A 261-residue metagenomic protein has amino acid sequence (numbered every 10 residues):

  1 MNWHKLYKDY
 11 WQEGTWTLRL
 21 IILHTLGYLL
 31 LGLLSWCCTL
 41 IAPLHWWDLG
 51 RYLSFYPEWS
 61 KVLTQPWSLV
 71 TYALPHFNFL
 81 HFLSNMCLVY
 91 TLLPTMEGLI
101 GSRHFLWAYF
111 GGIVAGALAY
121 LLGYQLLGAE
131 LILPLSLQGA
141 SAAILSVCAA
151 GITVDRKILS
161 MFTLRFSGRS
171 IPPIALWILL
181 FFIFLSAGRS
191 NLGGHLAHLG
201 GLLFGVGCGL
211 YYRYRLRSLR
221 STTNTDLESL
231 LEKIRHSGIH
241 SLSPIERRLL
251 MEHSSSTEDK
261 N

Functional and structural regions predicted by a protein language model:
M1-S237: A detector for small-residue-rich transmembrane helices and their helix-helix packing motifs
N224, E228-N261: C-terminal regulatory/interaction regions
